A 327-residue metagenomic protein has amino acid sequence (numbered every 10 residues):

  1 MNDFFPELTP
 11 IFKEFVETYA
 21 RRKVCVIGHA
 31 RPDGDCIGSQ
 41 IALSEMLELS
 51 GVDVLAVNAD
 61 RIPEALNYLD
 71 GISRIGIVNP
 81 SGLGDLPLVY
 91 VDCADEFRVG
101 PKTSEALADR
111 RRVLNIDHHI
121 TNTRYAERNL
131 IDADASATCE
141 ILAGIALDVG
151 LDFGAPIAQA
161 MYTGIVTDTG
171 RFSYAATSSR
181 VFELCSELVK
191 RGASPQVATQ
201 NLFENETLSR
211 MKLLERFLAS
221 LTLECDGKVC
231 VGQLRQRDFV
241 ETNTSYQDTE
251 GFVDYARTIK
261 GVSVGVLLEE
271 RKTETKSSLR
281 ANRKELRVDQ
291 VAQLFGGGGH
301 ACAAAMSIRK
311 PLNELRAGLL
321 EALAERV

Functional and structural regions predicted by a protein language model:
M1-K13, S104-V113, A133-S136, E140-L142: An acidic intrinsically disordered interaction segment
N2-A30, C36-N67, S81-D85, T167-V327: Hydrophobic helix-and-loop "lid/oligomerization" segment in the mid-to-C-terminal part of catalytic domains
I27, R31, Y90, N115-I116 (+1 more regions): Generic enzyme active-site microenvironment
L43-S44, E105-A108, I131-D132, E183: Glycine-rich, phosphate-binding/catalytic loops in enzymes
D70-I72, V78-R128: Active-site cofactor/cluster-binding pocket
I72-I75, I131-D134, R283: Short, hinge-like loop/turn segments at secondary-structure boundaries
P80-L83, E105-A108, N122-T123, F153-A155 (+3 more regions): Solvent-exposed alpha-helices and their adjacent loops that cap or buttress functional pockets in soluble metabolic
H118-L184: Short alpha-helices
